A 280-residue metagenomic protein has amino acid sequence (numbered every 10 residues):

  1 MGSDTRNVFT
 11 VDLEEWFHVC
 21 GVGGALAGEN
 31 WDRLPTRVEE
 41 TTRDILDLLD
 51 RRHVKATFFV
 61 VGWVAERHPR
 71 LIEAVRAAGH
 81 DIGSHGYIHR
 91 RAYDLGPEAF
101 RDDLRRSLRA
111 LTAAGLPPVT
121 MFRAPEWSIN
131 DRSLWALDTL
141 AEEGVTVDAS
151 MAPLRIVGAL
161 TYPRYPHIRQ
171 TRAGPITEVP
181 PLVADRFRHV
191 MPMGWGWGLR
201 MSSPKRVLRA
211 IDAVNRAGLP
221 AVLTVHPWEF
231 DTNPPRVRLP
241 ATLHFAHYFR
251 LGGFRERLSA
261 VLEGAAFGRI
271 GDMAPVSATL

Functional and structural regions predicted by a protein language model:
G2-A78: Active-site beta->alpha N-cap acidic-glycine motif
G28-T36, F59-V61, Y87-F100, A124-S128 (+2 more regions): The substrate-binding groove and active-site-proximal loops of carbohydrate-active enzymes, especially glycoside
T42-L46, P69-E73, R101-R109, L137 (+2 more regions): Generic structural signal for well-ordered alpha-helices, preferentially at hydrophobic/aromatic core positions
I45-V54, A110-P117, A213-A217, R257-G268: A structural motif corresponding to the C-terminal end of an alpha-helix and its immediate exit/capping segment
R52-S133, V145, S150-V157, G174-P175 (+1 more regions): Metal-dependent polysaccharide deacetylase catalytic core of the NodB/CE4 family, i.e., the active-site-bearing domain
L116-P118, A124-L223: Active-site-adjacent pocket scaffolds in enzyme catalytic domains
S202-L280: C-terminal domain-boundary segment and adjacent tail
